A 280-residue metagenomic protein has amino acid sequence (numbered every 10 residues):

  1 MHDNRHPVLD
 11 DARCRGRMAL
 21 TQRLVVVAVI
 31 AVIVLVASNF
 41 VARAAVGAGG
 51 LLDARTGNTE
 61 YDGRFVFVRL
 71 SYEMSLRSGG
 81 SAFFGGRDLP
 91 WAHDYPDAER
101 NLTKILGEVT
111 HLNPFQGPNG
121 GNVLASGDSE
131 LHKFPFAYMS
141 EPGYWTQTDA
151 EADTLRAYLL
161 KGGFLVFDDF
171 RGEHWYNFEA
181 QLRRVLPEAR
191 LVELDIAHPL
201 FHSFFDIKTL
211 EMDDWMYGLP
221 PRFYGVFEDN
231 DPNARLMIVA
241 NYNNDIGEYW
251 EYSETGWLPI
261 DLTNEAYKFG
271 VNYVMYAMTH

Functional and structural regions predicted by a protein language model:
M1-Q22: N-terminal secretory signal peptides that target proteins for export/translocation
D10, C14, A92-R184, D214-M216 (+1 more regions): Helical hinge/lid and interdomain linker segments adjacent to catalytic or ligand-binding clefts that mediate domain
R13-G16, V25-A28, G57: Intrinsically disordered, low-complexity Ser/Thr- and Pro-rich stretches
V27-N39: Bacterial N-terminal signal peptides
A42-F136, P142-G143, D245-I246, Y252-H280: Aromatic-Pro/Gly-enriched surface loop or interdomain linker that acts as a lid/target-recognition segment
A48-G49, S75-S81, G172-S253, P259-Y267 (+1 more regions): An acidic, glycine-rich "communication" segment
G63-F65, H132-A137, K161-F164, A189 (+1 more regions): Loop/turn elements at helix/coil->beta-strand transitions in domains of secreted/extracellular proteins
